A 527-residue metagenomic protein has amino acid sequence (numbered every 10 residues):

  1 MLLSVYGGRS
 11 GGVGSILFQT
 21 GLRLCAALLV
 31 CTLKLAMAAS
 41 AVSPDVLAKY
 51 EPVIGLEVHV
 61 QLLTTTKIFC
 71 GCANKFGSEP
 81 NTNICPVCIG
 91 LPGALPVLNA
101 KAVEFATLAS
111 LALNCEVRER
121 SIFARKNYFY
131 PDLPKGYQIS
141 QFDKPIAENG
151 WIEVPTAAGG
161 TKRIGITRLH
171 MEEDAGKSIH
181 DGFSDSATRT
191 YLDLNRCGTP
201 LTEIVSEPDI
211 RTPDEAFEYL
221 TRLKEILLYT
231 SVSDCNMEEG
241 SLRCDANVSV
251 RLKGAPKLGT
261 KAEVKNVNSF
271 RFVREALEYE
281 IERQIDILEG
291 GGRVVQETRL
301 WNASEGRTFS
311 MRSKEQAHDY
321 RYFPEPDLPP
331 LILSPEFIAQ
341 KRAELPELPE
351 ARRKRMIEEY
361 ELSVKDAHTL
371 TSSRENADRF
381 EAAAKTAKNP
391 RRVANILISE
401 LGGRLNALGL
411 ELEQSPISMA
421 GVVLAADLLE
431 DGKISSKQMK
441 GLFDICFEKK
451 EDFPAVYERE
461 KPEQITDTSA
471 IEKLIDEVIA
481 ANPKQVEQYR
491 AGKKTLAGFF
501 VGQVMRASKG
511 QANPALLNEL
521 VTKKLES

Functional and structural regions predicted by a protein language model:
M1-V5, I16-A39: N-terminal mitochondrial targeting presequence
L33, M37-E347, E358, V364 (+1 more regions): Basic, nucleic-acid-interacting segments
G240-L252, E358-R379, R391-A407, E448 (+1 more regions): Core structural elements
F337-E344, A351, E381-K388, V422-I434: Extended, non-catalytic structural segments that build the interaction scaffolds of large macromolecular assemblies
D366, R379, N389-L397, G421 (+5 more regions): Residue-level detector of well-ordered alpha-helical segments, enriched for hydrophobic/aromatic packing positions
T386-A387, V393, L401-P416, L424-L429 (+1 more regions): M16/insulysin-pitrilysin zinc metalloprotease superfamily fold
L412-V423, D427, K433-A507: Strongly charged, low-complexity linkers/loops
T495-S527: Short, amphipathic C-terminal "tail helix"
